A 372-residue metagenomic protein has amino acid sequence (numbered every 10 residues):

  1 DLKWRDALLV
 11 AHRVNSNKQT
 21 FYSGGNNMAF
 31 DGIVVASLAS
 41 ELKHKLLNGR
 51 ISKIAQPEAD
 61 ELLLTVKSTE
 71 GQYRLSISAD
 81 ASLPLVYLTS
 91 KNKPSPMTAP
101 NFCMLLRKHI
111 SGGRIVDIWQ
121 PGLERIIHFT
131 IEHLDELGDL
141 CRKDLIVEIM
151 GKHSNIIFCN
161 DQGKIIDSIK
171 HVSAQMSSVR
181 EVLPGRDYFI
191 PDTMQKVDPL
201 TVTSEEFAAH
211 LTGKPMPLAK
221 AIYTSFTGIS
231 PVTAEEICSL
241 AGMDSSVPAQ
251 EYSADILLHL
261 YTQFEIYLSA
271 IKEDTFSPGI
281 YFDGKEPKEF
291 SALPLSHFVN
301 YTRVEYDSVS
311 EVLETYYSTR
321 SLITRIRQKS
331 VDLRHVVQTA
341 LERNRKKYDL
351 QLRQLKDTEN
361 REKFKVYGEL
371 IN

Functional and structural regions predicted by a protein language model:
A7-N372: Extended, highly charged segments
